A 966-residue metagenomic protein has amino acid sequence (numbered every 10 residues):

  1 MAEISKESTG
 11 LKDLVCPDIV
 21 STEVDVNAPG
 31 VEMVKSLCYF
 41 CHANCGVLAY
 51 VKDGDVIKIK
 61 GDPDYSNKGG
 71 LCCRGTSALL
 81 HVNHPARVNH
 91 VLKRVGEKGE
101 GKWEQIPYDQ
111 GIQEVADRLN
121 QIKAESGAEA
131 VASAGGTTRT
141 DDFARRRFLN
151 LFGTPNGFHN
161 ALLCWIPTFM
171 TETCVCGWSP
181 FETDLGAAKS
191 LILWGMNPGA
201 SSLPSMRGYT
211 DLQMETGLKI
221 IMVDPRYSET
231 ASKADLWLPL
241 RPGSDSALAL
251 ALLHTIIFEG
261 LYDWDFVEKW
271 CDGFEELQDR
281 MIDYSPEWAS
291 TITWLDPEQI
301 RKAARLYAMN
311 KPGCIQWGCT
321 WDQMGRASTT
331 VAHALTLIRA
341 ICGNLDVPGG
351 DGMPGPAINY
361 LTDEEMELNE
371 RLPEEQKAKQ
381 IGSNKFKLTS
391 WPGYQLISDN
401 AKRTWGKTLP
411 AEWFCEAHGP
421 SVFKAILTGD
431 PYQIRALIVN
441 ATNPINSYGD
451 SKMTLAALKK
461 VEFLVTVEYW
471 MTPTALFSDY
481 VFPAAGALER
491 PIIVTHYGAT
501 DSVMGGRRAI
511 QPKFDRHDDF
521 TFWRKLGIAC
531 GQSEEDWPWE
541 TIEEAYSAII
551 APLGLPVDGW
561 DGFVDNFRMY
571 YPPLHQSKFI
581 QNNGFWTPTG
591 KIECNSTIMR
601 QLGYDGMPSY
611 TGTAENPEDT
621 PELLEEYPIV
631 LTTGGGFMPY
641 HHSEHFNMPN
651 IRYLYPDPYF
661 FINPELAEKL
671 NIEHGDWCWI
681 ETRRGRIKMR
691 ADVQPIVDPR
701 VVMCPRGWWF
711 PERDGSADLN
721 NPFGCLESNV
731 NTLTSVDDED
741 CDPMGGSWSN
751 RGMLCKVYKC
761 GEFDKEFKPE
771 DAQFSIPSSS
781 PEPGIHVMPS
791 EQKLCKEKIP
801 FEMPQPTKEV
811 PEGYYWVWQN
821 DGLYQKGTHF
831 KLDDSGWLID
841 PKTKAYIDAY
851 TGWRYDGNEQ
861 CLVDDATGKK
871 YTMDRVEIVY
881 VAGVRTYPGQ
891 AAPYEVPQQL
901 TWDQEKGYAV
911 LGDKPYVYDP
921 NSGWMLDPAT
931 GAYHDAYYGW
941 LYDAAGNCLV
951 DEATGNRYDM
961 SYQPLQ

Functional and structural regions predicted by a protein language model:
M1-L261, D296, E412, N440 (+8 more regions): N-terminal export/assembly segments and adjacent metallocofactor-ligating motifs of anaerobic energy-metabolism
A2-L11, V15-C38, R94-V347, G352 (+7 more regions): Cofactor-pocket helix-loop regions in the catalytic cores of large enzyme subunits
C41, R74, I106, N595 (+2 more regions): Short beta-strand-centered segments at strand-helix junctions
H42-A43, D64, T320-M324, A441-I445 (+1 more regions): Glycine-rich phosphate/pyrophosphate-binding beta-alpha loops
L48, G584-F585, W677-W679, K756 (+8 more regions): Residue-level detector of beta-strand face positions
S66-G70, I493-V494, V701-C704: A short, polar/charged loop-to-alpha-helix boundary motif
D363-P410, E544-P649, K798-P800: Long, low-complexity segments enriched in small/aliphatic residues
G852, Y937-G939, A945-G946: Acidic, low-complexity, intrinsically disordered interaction modules
